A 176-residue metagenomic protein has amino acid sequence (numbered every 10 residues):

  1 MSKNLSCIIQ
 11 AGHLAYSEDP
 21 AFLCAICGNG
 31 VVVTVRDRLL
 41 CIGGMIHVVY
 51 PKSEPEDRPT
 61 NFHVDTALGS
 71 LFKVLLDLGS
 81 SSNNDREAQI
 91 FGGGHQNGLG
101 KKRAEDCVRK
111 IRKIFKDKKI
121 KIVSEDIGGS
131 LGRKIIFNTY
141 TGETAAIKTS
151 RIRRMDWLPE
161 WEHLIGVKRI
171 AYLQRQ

Functional and structural regions predicted by a protein language model:
N4-A25, L39: Phosphate-centric recognition/catalysis
S6-A11, E18, G30-V31, I136-E143 (+1 more regions): Cofactor- and metal-binding active-site motifs of prokaryotic enzymes that mediate redox/radical or nucleophilic
P20-S81: Conserved mixed alpha/beta catalytic, RNA-binding, or beta-rich assembly cores of soluble enzyme, regulatory
A21, V32, I42-G44, E87-Q89 (+2 more regions): Structural motif
L78-R86, K121-I127: Flexible, glycine/charged-enriched surface loops at secondary-structure junctions
I90-G94: Glycine-rich beta-strand-to-loop/alpha-helix junction loops that act as flexible
H95-D106: Phosphate/ribose-phosphate-bearing ligand recognition and processing surfaces, centered on ADP-ribose/NAD(+/P+) systems
D106-Q176: Divalent-metal-activated hydrolytic enzyme cores
